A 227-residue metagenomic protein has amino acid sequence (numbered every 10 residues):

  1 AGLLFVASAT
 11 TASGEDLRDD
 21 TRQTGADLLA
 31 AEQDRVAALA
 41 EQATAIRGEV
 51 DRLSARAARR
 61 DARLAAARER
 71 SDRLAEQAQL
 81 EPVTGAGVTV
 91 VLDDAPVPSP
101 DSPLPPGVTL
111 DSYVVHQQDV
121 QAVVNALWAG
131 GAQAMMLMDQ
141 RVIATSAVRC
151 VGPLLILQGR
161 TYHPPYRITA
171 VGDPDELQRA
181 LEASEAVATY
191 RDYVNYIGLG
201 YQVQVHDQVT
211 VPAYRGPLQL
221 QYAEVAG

Functional and structural regions predicted by a protein language model:
A1-G227: Core subunits and conserved enzymes of cellular information-processing and envelope-translocation systems across
